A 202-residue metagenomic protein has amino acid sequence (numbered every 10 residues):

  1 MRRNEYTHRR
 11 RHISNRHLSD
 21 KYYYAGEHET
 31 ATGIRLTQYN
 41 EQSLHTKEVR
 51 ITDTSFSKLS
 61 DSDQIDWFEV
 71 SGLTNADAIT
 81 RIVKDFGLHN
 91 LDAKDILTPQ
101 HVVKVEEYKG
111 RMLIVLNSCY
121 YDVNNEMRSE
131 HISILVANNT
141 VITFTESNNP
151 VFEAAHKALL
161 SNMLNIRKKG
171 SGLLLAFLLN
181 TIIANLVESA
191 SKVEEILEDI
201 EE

Functional and structural regions predicted by a protein language model:
M1-E202: Peripheral, non-transmembrane regulatory/ligand-interaction domains of membrane transport proteins
